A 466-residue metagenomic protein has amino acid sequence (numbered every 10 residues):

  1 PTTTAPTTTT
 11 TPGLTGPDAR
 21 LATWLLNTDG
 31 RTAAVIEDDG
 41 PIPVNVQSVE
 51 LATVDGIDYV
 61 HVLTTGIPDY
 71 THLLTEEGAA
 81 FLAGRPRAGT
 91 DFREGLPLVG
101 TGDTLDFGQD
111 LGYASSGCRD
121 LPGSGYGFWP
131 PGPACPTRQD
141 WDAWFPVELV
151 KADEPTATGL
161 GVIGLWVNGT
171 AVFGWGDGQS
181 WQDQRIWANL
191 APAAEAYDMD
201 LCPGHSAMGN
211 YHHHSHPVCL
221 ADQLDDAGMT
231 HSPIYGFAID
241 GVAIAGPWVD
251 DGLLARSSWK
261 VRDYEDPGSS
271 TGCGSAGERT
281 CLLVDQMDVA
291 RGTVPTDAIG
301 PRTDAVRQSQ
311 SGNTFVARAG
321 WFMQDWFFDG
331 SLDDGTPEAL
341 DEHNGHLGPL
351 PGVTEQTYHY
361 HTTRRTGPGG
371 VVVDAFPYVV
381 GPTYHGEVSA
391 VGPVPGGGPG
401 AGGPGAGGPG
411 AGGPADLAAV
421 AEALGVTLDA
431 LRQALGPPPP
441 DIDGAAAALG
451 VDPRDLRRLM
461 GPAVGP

Functional and structural regions predicted by a protein language model:
P1-P12: Extracellular mucin-like PTS domains
P12-A193: Solvent-exposed N-terminal domain segments of exported/luminal and surface proteins
G117-R119, A134-P136, L201-P203, G272-G274 (+1 more regions): Sequence contexts marking disulfide-bonded cysteines in secreted/extracellular proteins
Q139, P146-D251: Extracellular-facing segments of soluble proteins and assemblies that are Gly/Ser/Thr-biased and enriched in aromatics
W166-A171, A207-L220, S269-T271, R279 (+3 more regions): Extracellular/lumenal glycan-associated surfaces
A193-G209, T336-T357, L424, L449: Short, low-complexity cationic-aromatic patches
V242, W259-G397, G402-G405: Extended, compositionally biased non-globular segments
V394-E422, R432-A447, R454-P466: Disordered, low-complexity segments in secreted/periplasmic proteins that are enriched in proline
